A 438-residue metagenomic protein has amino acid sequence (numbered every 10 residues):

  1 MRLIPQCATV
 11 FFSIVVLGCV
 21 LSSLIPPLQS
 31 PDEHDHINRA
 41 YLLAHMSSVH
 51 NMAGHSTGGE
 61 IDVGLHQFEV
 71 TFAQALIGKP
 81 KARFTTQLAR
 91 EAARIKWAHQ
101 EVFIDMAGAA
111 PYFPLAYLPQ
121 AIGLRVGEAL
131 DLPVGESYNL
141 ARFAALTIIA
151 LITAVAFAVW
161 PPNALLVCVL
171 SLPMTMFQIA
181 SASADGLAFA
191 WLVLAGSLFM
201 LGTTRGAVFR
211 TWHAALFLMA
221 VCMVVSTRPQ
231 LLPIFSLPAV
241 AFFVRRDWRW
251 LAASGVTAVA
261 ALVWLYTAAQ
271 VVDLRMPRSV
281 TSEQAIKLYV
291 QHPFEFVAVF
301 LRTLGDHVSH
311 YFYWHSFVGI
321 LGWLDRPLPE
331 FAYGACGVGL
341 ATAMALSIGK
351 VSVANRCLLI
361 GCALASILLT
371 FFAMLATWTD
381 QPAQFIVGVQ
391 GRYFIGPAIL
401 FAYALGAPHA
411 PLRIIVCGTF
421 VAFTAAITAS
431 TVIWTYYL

Functional and structural regions predicted by a protein language model:
M1-C19, A253-S254, V351-C357, I414-A422: Start-transfer (signal-anchor) and selected internal transmembrane alpha helices of multi-pass inner/ER membrane
R2, P162, R246-A252, A343-A365: Membrane-interface helix-loop-helix junctions at transmembrane boundaries of multi-pass membrane enzymes, predominantly
S13, V351-D380: Transmembrane alpha-helix segments characteristic of polytopic inner-membrane glycan-assembly/cell-envelope
I14, F143, N163-A180, G186-T203 (+2 more regions): Membrane-embedded helix bundles of polyisoprenyl
M46-L140: Interfacial juxtamembrane loops and adjacent helix segments that form the catalytic/substrate-binding surfaces
L130-G135, A154-M174: Transmembrane-helix signature of polytopic, membrane-embedded enzymes that assemble or transfer cell-envelope glycans
L201-T211, A215, L232-A260: Perimembrane helix-loop-helix junctions
Y266-I348: Membrane-lumen/periplasm interface segments of multi-pass, membrane-embedded glycan/lipid transferases
